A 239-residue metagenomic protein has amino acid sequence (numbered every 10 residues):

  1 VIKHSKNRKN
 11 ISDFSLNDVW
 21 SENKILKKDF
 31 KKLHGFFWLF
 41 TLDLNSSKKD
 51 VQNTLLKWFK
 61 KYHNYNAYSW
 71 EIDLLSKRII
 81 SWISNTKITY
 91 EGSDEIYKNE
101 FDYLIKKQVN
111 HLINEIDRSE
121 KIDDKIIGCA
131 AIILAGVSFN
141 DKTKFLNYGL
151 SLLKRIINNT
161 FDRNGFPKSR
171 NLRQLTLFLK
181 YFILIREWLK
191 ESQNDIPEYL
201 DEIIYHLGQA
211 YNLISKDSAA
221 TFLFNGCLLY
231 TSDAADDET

Functional and structural regions predicted by a protein language model:
V1-D13: Extreme N-terminal leader/anchor segments
S12-N23, K27: Long, low-complexity, highly charged intrinsically disordered regions
L26-I204: Aromatic-lined, polymer-binding surfaces characteristic of secreted/periplasmic polysaccharide-degrading enzymes
A210: Metal-ion/cofactor- or nucleotide/acyl-coenzyme-handling active-site neighborhoods
L213: Anionic-ligand-binding alpha/beta catalytic cores of soluble enzymes and soluble regulatory domains that recognize
S218, F222-L229: N-terminal leader/propeptide and maturation segments of large enzyme subunits in energy/redox metabolism and hydrolases
Y230-T239: Single conserved hydrophobic/aromatic residue that forms the stacking wall/gate of nucleotide- or nucleobase-binding
